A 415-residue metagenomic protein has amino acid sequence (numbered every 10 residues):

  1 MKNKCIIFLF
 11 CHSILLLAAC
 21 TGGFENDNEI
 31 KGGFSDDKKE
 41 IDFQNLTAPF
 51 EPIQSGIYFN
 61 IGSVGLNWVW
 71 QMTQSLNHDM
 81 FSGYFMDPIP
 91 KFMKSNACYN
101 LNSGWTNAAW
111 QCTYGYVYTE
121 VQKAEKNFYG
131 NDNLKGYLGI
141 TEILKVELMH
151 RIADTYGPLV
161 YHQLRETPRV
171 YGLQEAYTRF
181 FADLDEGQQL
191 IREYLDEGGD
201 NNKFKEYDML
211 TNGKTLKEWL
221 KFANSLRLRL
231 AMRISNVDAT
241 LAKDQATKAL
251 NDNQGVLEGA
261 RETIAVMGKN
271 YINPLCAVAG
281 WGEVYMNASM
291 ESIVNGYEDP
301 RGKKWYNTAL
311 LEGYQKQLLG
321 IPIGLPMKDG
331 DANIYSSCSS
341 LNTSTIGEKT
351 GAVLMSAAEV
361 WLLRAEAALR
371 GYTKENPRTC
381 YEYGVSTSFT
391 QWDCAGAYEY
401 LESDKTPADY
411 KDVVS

Functional and structural regions predicted by a protein language model:
M1-L9: Bacterial N-terminal signal peptides that target proteins for export
L9-L17: Bacterial N-terminal signal peptides
A18, K31-D36, A239, E283-M286: Short amphipathic alpha-helical surface micro-motifs
C20-Y84: Membrane-proximal, proline-rich intrinsically disordered regions
Q54, D412-S415: S/T-rich, low-complexity, solvent-exposed segments of bacterial secretion/appendage proteins
D87-G396, D404-P407, V413-V414: Structured, solvent-exposed acidic/aromatic patches
